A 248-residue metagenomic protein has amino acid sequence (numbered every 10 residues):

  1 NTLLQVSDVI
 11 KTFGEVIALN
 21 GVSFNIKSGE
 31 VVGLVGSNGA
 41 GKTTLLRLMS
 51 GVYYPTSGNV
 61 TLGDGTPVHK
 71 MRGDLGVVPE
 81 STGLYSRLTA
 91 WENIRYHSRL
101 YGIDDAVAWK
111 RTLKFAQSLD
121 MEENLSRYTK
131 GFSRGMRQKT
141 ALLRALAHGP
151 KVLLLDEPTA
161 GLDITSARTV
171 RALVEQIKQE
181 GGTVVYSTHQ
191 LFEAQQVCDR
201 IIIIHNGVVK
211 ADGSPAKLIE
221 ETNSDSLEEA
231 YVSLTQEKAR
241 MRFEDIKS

Functional and structural regions predicted by a protein language model:
S50: Helix-to-loop junction immediately C-terminal to a conserved catalytic motif
S57-M71: Conserved ABC transporter NBD signature motif
R95, R99, A106-N124: Conserved ABC ATPase "signature" region
A147-K151: A short, proline-enriched helix->beta-strand linker immediately N-terminal to the Walker B motif in ABC-type P-loop
L153-E157: Catalytic Walker B motif of ABC-type/P-loop ATPase nucleotide-binding domains
D212-G213: ABC ATPase "signature
